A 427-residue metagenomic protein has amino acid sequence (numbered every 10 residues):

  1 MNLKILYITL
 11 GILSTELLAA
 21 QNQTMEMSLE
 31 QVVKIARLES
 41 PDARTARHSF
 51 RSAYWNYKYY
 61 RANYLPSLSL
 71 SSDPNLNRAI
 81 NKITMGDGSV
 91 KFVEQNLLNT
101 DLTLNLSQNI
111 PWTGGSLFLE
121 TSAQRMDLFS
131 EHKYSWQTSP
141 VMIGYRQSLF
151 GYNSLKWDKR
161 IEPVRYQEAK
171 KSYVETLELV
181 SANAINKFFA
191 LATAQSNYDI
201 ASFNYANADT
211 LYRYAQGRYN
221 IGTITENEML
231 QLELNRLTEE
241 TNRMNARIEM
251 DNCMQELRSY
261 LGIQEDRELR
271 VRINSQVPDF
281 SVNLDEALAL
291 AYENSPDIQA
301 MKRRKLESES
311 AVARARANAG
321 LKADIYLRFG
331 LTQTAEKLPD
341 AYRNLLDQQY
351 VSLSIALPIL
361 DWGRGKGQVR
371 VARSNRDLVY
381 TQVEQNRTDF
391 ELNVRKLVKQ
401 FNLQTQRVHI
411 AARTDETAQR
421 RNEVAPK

Functional and structural regions predicted by a protein language model:
M1-L29: Bacterial Sec-dependent N-terminal signal peptides
A19-N99, L149-F150, S154-W157, I161-P163 (+6 more regions): Bacterial Sec-pathway N-terminal export signals of envelope proteins
N22-Q23, S71-Y145, V271-S281, A313 (+1 more regions): Small/polar, glycine/serine/threonine/aspartate-rich low-complexity segments that form flexible
M27, R160-Y166, K170-L290, Q400 (+1 more regions): Periplasmic alpha-helical coiled-coil/stalk elements that build and connect Gram-negative outer-membrane
K34-R44, R51-S67, T103-S135, I143-I161 (+6 more regions): A glycine-/polar-enriched beta->alpha junction
T45-Y60, T176, V180-A201, Y212 (+6 more regions): Amphipathic alpha-helical coiled-coil segments
G320-D324, Q348-Y350, K396-V398, T405: Active-site lining segments that contact anionic ligands and/or coordinate catalytic metals
